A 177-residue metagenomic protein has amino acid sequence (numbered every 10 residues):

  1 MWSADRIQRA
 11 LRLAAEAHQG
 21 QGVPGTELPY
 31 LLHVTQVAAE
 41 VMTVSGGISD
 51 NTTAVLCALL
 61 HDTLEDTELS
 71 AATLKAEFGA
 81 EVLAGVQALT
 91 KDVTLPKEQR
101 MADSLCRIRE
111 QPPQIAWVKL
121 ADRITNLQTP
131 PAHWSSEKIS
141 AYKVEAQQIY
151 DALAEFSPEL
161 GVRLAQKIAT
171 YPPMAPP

Functional and structural regions predicted by a protein language model:
M1-P177: Active-site helical microenvironments for divalent-metal-assisted chemistry
